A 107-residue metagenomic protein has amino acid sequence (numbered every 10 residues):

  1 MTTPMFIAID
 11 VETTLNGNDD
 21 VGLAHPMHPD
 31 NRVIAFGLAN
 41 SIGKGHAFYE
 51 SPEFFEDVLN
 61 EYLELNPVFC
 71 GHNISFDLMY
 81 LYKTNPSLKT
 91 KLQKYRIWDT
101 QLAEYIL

Functional and structural regions predicted by a protein language model:
M1: N-terminal Rossmann-like NAD(P)+-binding domain of SDR-like oxidoreductases, especially those catalyzing
P4-A8, G17-L107: Conserved DEDDh/DEDDy metal-dependent 3′-5′ exonuclease domain
T14: Conserved Rossmann-like nucleotide-cofactor binding loop
